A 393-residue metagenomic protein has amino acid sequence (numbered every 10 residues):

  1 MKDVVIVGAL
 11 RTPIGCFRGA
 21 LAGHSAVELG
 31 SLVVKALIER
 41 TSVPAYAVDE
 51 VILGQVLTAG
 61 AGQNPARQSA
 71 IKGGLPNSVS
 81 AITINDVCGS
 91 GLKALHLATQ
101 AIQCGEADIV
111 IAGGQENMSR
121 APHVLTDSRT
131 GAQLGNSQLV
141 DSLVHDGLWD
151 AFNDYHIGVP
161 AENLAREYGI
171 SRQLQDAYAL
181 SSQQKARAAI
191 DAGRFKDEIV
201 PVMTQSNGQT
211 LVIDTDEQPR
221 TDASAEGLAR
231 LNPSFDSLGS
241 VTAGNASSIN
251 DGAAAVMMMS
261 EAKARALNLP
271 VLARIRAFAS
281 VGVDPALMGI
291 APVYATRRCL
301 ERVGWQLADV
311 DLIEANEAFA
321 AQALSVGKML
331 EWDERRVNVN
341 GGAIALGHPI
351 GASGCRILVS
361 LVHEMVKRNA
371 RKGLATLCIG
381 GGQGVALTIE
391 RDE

Functional and structural regions predicted by a protein language model:
M1-A61, P65-G73, S80, P160-R172 (+4 more regions): Conserved active-site "lid/cap" helical segment
M1-H24, A36, L139, S224-I290 (+5 more regions): Condensing-enzyme catalytic core mediating Claisen C-C bond formation in acyl metabolism
L10-T12, A22-L32, R40, L174-A266 (+2 more regions): N-terminal extracellular/periplasmic Venus flytrap/periplasmic-binding protein-like
H24, Q55-V110, F152-H156, D222-S248 (+3 more regions): Conserved catalytic cysteine-centered active-site region of acyl-thioester-dependent Claisen-condensing enzymes
Y46-G54, A81-N85, V110-Q115, L174-S181 (+5 more regions): Beta-strand segments within the central parallel beta-sheet cores of soluble alpha/beta enzyme folds
I84-E116, V159, A165-R194, A255-A262 (+3 more regions): Active-site-proximal alpha-helical scaffold in enzymes
I109-N163, E167: Flexible glycine-/small-residue-enriched beta->alpha junction loops that bind anionic phosphate/pyrophosphate groups
P160-E162, E198, S206, R276-A345: Active-site pocket-lining segment
